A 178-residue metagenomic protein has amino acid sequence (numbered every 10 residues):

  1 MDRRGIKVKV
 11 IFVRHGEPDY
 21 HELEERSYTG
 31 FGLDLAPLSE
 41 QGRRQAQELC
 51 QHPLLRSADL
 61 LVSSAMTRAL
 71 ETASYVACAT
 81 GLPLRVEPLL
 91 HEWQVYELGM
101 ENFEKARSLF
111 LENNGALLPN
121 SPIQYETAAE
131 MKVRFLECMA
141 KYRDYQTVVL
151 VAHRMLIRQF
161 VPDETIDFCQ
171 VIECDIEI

Functional and structural regions predicted by a protein language model:
M1-K7: Short, Lys/Arg-enriched N-terminal segments with co-localized hydrophobic residues within the first ~10-30 amino acids
K9-R85, I172: Active-site-proximal alpha-helix that buttresses catalytic centers in soluble enzyme cores
R14, P88-L90, D175-I178: Residues at the C-termini of beta-strands that transition into short coil/loop
H21-R26, A73, Y96-M100, P162-E164: Short aromatic-enriched loop/helix-cap "lid" or pocket-rim segments at secondary-structure transitions that line
E22-L23, G32-P37, C78-R134: Phosphate-handling substructures
S63-T67, L89, V151-M155: Short, well-ordered beta-to-alpha junction loops that form the rim of enzyme active sites and present histidine/acidic
L70, V133-I178: Active-site-adjacent alpha-helix immediately C-terminal to a catalytic or transition-state-stabilizing loop
